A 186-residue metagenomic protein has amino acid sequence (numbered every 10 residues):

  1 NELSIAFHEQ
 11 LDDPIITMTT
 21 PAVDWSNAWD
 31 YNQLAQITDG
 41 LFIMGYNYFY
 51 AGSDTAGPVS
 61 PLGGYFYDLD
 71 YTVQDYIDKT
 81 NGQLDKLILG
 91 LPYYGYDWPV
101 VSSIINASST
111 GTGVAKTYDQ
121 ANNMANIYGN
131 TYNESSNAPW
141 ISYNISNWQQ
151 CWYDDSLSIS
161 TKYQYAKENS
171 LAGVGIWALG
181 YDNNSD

Functional and structural regions predicted by a protein language model:
N1-N123: Substrate-binding surface in catalytic domains of secreted glycosidases
P21-W25, L157-S158, G180: Short beta->alpha connector loops
Q33, T38, Y50-G52, G63-F66 (+5 more regions): Solvent-exposed, flexible loop/coil residues
N81, S170-L171: Residue-level recognition of short, well-ordered coil/turn positions that link secondary-structure elements
I88-G90, G173-A178: Conserved active-site loop/cleft motifs that coordinate metal ions or position small ligands
G113-S170: Hydrophobic, secondary-structure "cap" segments at the distal end of domains
Y165, L179-D186: Aromatic-rich peripheral "rim/lid" segments of glycoside hydrolase catalytic domains that contact and position glycan
